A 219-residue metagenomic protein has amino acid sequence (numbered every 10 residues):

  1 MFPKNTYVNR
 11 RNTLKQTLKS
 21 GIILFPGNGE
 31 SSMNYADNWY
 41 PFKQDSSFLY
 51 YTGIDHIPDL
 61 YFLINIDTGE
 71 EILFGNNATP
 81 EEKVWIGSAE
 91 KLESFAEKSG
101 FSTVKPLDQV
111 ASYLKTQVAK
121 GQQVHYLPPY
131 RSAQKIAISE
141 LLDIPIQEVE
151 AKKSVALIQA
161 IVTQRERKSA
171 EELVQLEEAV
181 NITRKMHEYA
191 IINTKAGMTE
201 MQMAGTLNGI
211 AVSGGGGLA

Functional and structural regions predicted by a protein language model:
M1-K185: A composition/biophysics-driven feature that prefers long, compositionally simple stretches
S32-F42, V155-A160, M198-A219: Short catalytic-site patches enriched in acidic/histidine residues that coordinate or position cofactors/metals
E172-G216: Active-site pocket-lining segments that scaffold enzyme catalytic pockets across diverse folds
